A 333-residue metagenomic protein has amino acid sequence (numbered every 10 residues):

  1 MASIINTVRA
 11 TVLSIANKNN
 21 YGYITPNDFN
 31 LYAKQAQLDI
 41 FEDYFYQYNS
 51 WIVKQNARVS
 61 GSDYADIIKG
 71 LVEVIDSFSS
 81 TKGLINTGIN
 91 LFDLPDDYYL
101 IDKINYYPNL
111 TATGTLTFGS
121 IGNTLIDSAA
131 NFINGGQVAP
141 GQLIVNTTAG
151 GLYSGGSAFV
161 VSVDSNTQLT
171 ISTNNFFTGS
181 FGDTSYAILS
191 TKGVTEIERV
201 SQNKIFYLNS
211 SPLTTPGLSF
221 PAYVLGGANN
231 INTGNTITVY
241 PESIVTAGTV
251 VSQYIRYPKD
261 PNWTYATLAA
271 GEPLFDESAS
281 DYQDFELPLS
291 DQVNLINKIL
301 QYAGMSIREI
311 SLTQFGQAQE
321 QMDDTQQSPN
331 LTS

Functional and structural regions predicted by a protein language model:
M1-T113, G150-G151, Q168, Y186-S333: Glycine-enriched, solvent-exposed interface loops adjoining structured elements
L110-L189: Autoprocessing Asn-cyclization modules and mimics
